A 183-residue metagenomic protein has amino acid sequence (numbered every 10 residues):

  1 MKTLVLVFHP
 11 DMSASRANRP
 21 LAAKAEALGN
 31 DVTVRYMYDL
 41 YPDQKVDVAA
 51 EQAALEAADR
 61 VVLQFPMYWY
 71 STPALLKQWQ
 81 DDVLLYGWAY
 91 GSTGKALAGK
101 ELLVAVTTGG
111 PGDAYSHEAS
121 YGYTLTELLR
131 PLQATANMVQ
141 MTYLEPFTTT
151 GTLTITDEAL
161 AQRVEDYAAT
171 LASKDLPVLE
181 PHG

Functional and structural regions predicted by a protein language model:
M1-V32, Y167-A168: N-terminal beta1-alpha1 ligand-phosphate binding loop
V7, Y36-Y38, F147-T148: Residue-level recognition of beta-strand->loop/alpha-helix junctions
R16-P20, V46, A74-Q78, E158: Generic recognition of short, well-ordered alpha-helical segments
A22, E26, L129-G183: Glycine-rich phosphate/pyrophosphate-binding loop and the adjoining helix
D31-D43: A short beta-strand-loop structural module common to alpha/beta enzyme folds
Y41-A49, I155-A159: Structural motif
A49-Q133: Helix-loop-strand module that forms the ligand-binding subsite of alpha/beta enzymes
